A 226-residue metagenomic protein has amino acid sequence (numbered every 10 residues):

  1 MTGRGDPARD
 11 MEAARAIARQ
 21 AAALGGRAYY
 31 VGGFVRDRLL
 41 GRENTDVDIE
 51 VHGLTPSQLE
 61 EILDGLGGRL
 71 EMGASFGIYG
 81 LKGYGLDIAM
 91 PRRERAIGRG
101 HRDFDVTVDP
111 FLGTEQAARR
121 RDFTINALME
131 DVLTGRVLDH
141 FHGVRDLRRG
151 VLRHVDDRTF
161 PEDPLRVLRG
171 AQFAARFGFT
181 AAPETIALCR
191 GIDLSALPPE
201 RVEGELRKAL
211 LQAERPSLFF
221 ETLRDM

Functional and structural regions predicted by a protein language model:
M1-M226: Catalytic cores of the polymerase beta-like nucleotidyltransferase superfamily and closely associated nucleotide
